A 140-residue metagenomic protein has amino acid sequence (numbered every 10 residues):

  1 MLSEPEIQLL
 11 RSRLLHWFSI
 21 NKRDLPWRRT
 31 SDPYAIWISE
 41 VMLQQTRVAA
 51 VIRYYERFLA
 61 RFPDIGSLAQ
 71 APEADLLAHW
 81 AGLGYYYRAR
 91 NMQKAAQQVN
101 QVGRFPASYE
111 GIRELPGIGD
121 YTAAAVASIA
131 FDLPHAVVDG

Functional and structural regions predicted by a protein language model:
L2-Q8, S12, H16-G140: Catalytic cores of DNA base-excision repair glycosylases
